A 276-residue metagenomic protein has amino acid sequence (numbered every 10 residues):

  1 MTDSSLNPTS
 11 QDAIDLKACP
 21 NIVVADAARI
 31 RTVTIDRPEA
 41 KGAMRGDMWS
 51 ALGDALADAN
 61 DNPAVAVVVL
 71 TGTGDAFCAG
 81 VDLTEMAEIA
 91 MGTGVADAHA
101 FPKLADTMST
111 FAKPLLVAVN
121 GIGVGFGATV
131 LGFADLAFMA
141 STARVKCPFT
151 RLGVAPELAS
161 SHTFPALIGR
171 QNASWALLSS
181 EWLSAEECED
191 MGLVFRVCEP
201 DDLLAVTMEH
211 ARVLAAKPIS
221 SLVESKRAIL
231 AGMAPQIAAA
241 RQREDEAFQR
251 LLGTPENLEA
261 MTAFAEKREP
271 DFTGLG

Functional and structural regions predicted by a protein language model:
M1-R31, S180-E186, D201, A205 (+1 more regions): C-terminal alpha-helix plus adjacent terminal tail
T2-T73, D106: Conserved CoA-thioester-binding segment of acyl-CoA-metabolizing enzymes
V33, R37, L52, L70 (+7 more regions): Terminal peptide-recognition signature
M48-A51, A100, V130, L203 (+1 more regions): Hydrophobic alpha-helical membrane-association signature
L56-A57, A105, A128, Q249: Short hydrophobic/charged patches on amphipathic alpha-helices used for structural packing and interfaces
A57, A64, G72-T107, G123 (+2 more regions): Glycine- (often His-adjacent) and acidic-residue-rich active-site loop that binds/positions the CoA thioester
D106-L222, G253-T262, R268, L275: Crotonase-fold acyl-CoA enzyme core
